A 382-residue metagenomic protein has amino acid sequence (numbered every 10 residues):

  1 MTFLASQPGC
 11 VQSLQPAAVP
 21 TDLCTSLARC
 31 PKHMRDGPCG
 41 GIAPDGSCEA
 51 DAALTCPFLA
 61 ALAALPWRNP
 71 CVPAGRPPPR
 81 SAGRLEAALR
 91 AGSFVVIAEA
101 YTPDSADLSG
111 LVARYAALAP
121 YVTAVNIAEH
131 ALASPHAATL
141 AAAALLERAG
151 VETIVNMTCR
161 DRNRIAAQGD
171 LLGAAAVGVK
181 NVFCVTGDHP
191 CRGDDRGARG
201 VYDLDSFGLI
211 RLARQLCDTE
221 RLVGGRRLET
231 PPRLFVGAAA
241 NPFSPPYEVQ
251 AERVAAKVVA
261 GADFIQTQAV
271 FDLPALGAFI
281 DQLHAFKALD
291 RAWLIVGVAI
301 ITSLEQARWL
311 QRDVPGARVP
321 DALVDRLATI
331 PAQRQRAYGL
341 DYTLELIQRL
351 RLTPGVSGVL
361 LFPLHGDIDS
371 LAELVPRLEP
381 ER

Functional and structural regions predicted by a protein language model:
T2, N69-Y101, S105, S109 (+1 more regions): N-terminal amphipathic alpha-helix/helix-capping segment at the start of soluble metabolic enzymes
F3-V72: Cysteine-cluster motifs in flexible loop/terminal segments that predominantly coordinate metals
P77-P78, G187, G200-E229, A239-S244 (+3 more regions): Active-site pocket-lining/capping segments in soluble small-molecule metabolic enzymes
G92-S109, T153-I165, L234-V249, L327-D341: Active-site mouth loops of central-metabolism enzymes
V96-Y101, T123-I127, T153-M157, V182-C184 (+5 more regions): Hydrophobic faces of well-ordered beta-strands that scaffold small-molecule active sites in alpha/beta enzyme cores
S105-L118, A138-T139, R164-L171, P246-K257 (+1 more regions): Short, acidic/polar
D107-S109, A133-L145, N163-G169, H189-I210 (+4 more regions): Active-site-adjacent beta->alpha loops and helix N-cap segments on the catalytic face of soluble alpha/beta enzymes
R164-A176, E248-A255, A278-D281, T302-W309 (+2 more regions): Catalytic cores of alpha/beta
